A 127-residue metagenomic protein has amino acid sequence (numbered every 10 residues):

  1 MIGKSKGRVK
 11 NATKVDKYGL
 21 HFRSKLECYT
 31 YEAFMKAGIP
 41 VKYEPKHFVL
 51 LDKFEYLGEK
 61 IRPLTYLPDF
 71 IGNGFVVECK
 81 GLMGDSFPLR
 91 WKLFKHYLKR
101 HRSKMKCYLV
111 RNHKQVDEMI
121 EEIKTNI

Functional and structural regions predicted by a protein language model:
M1-I127: Electrostatic, structured charged patches in enzyme active sites and in nucleic-acid/phosphate-binding
